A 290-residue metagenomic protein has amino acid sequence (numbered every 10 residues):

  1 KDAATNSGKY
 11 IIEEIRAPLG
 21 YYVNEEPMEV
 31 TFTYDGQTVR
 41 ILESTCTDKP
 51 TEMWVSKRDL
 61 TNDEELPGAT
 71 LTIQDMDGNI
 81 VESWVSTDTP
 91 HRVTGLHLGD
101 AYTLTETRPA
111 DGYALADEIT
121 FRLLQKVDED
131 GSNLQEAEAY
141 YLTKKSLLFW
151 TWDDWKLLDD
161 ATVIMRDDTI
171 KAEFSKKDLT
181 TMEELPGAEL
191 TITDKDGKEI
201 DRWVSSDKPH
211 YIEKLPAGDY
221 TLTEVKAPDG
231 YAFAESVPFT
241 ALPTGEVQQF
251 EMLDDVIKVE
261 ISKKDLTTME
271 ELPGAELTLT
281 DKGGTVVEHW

Functional and structural regions predicted by a protein language model:
K1-W290: Solvent-exposed loop/turn and edge beta-strand elements of beta-rich ligand-binding domains
